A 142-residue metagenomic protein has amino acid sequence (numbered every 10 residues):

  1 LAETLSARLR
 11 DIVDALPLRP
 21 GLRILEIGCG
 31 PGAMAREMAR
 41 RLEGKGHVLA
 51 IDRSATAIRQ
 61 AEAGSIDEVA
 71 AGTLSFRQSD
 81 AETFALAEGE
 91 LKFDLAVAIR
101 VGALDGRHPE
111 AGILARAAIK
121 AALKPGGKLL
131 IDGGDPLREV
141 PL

Functional and structural regions predicted by a protein language model:
S54: Conserved SAM/SAH-binding beta-strand->alpha-helix loop
A61-E62: Conserved SAM-binding loop
A70-E82: Conserved SAM-binding strand-loop segment of SAM-dependent methyltransferases
E82, L86-A96: A short acidic, Gly/Pro-enriched loop at the edge of an enzyme's catalytic core that lines a small-molecule cofactor
F93-P109: A short SAM/SAH-binding and catalytic strip from SAM-dependent methyltransferases
G112-P125: A short glycine-rich, Lys/Arg-flanked "PGG" loop and its adjoining helix->strand segment in the class I
G126-G133: Conserved beta-strand signature within the Rossmann-like core of class I S-adenosyl-L-methionine
